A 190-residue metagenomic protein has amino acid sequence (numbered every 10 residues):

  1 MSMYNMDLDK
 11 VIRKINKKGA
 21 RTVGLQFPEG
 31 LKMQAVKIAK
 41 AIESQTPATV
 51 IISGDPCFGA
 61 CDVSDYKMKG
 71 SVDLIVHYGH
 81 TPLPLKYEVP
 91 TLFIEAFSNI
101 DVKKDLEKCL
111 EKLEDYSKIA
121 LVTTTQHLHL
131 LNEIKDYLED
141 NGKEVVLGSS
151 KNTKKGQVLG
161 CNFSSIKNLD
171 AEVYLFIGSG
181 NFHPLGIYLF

Functional and structural regions predicted by a protein language model:
M1-F190: An N-terminal assembly and electron-transfer interface module characteristic of large anaerobic redox and radical
